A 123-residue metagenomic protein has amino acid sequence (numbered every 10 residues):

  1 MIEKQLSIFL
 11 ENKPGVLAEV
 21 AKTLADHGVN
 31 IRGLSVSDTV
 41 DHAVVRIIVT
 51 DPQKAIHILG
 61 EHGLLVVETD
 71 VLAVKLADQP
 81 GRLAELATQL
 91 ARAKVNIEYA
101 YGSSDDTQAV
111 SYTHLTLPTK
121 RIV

Functional and structural regions predicted by a protein language model:
M1-I8: Generic N-terminal amphipathic, Lys/Arg-enriched alpha-helix
Q5, V29-V36, N96-D105: A short glycine-rich beta-strand->turn/loop micro-motif centered on a GG-aromatic cluster
S7, K13-D70: Acidic (E/D-rich), amphipathic helical modules within compact regulatory domains
T39-H42, V71-R82, S104-Y112: Short proline/glycine- and acidic-rich turn/helix-capping motifs at secondary-structure junctions
E61-Y101: Short, solvent-exposed interaction modules
T113-T119: Conserved small/polar residues in nucleotide/adenosyl-binding loops
R121-V123: N-terminal low-complexity segments that are often proline-rich with Ser/Thr-Pro
